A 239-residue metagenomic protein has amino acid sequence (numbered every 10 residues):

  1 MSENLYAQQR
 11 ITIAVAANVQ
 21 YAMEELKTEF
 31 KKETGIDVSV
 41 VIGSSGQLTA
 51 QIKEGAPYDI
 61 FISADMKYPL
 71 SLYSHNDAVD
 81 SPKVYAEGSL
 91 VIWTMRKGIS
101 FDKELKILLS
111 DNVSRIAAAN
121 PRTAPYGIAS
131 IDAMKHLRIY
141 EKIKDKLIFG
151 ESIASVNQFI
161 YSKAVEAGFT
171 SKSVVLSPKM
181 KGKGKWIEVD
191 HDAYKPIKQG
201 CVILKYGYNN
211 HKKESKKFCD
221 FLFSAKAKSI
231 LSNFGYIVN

Functional and structural regions predicted by a protein language model:
M1-L5: C-terminal segment of classical bacterial N-terminal signal peptides
Y6-E33, V41, G46, A50-A56 (+4 more regions): Exported/periplasmic ABC-transporter solute-binding proteins
V38: Hydrophobic anchor at the start of a short beta-strand that flanks the dinucleotide cofactor-binding loop
S89: Active-site-adjacent helical/loop segments in soluble small-molecule enzymes
